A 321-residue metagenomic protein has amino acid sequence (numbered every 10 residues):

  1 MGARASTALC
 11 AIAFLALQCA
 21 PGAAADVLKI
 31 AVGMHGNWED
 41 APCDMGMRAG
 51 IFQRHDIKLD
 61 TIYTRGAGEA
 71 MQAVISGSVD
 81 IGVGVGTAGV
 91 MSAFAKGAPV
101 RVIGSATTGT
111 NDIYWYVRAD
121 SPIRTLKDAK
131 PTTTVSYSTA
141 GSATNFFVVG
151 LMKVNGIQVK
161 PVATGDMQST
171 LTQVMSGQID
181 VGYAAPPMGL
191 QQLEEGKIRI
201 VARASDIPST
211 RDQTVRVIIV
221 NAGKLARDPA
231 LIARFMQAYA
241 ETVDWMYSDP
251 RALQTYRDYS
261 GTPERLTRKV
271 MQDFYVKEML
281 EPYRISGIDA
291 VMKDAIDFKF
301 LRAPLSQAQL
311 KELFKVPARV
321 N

Functional and structural regions predicted by a protein language model:
M1-A3: N-terminal secretory signal peptides that target proteins for export/translocation
T7-Q18: Bacterial N-terminal signal peptides
C19-A25: Sec/Tat signal peptide C-region and signal peptidase I cleavage site
D26-I157, P161-T164, Q173-S176, D180-P186 (+2 more regions): Short, glycine-/small- and polar/acidic-enriched structural segments that line small-molecule recognition paths
R54, D206-R211, V276-I285: Short, solvent-exposed loop/beta-turn-alpha elements that line the ligand-binding surface or hinge of extracytoplasmic
Q168-D258: Pocket-lining segment of extracytoplasmic ligand-binding domains
A226-R302: Secondary-structure end/capping motifs
K293-N321: Conserved C-terminal helix/tail region of periplasmic/extracytoplasmic solute-binding proteins
